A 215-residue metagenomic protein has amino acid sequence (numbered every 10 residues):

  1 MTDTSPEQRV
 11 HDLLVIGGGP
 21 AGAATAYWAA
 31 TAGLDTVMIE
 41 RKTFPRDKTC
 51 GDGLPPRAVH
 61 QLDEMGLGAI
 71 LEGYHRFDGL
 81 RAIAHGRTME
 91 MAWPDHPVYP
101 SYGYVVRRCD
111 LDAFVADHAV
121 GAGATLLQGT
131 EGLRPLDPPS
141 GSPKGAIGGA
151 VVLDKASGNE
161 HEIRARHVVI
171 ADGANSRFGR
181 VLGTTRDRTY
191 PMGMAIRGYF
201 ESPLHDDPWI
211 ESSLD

Functional and structural regions predicted by a protein language model:
S5-A21: Beta1/beta-strand and adjacent pyrophosphate-binding region of the FAD-binding site in flavoprotein oxidoreductases
Q8, T88-E90, G158-E162: Short, mixed charged/polar active-site loops that provide acid/base catalysis or chelate metal/phosphate cofactors
A21, F44, N175: Conserved Rossmann-like nucleotide-cofactor binding loop
A23-A24, P56-R57: Short alpha-helical segment within the catalytic ATP-binding CA
Y27-C50: Glycine-rich FAD pyrophosphate-binding loop
V59-A113: A conserved beta-strand/loop capping segment in the N-terminal third of enzymes that catalyze redox or closely related
H118-D215: Predominantly flavin-linked oxidoreductase catalytic cores and closely associated redox partners
